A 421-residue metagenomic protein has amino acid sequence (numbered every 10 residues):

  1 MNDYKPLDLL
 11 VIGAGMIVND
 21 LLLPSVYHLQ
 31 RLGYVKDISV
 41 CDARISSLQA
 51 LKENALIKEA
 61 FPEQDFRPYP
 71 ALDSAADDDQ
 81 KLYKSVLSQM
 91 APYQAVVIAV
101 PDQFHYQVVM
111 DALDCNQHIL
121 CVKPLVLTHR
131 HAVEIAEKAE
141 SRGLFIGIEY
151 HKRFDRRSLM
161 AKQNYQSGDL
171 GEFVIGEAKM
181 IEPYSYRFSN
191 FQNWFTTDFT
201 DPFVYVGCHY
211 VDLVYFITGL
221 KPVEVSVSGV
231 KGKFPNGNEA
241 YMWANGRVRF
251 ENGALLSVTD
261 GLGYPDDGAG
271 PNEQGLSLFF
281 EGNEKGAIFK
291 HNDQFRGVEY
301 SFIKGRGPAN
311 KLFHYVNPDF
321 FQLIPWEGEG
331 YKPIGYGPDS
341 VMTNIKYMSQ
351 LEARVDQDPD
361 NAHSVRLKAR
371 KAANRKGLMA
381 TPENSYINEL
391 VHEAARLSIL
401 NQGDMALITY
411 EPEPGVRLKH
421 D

Functional and structural regions predicted by a protein language model:
M1-C115, V133, E137-S141: N-terminal glycine-/serine-/threonine-rich beta1-alpha1-beta2 phosphate-ribose binding loop of Rossmann-like
Y4, L144, G171-I175, L397-D421: C-terminal capping/lid region of NAD(P)-dependent oxidoreductase domains
D42-A43, D79-Q80, Y106, F145-I146 (+4 more regions): Catalytic cores of eukaryotic secretory-pathway lumenal/extracellular enzymes that build and remodel glycoconjugates
Q103, N116-H118, V122-L125: Short helix/strand-capping hinge loops at secondary-structure junctions that flank key functional elements
C121-V122, T128, I146-I148: Hydrophobic residues in well-ordered beta-strands that form the structural core
E134-K152, E172-G176: Rossmann-fold dehydrogenase core element
K152-E239, N245-V248, L255, Q402: Predominantly a Rossmann-like dinucleotide-binding segment in NAD(P)-dependent oxidoreductases
Y205-F320, E327-D356, H363-L378, H392-R396 (+1 more regions): Contiguous beta-strand/loop segments that form the cofactor/metal-binding neighborhood of enzyme cores
